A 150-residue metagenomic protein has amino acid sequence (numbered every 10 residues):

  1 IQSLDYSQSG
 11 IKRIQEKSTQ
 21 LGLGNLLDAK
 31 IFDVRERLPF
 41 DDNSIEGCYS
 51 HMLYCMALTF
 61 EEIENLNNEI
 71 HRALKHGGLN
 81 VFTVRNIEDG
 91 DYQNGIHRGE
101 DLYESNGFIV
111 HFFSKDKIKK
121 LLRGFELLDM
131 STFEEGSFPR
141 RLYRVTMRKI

Functional and structural regions predicted by a protein language model:
I1-E36: Class I SAM-dependent methyltransferase SAM/SAH-binding core
R35-C48: A short acidic, Gly/Pro-enriched loop at the edge of an enzyme's catalytic core that lines a small-molecule cofactor
E46-E61: A short SAM/SAH-binding and catalytic strip from SAM-dependent methyltransferases
E64-H76: A short glycine-rich, Lys/Arg-flanked "PGG" loop and its adjoining helix->strand segment in the class I
G77-V84: Conserved beta-strand signature within the Rossmann-like core of class I S-adenosyl-L-methionine
I87, D91-F108: Short, glycine-/aromatic-enriched active-site segment of Class I SAM-dependent methyltransferases
F108-F125: Short alpha-helix
S131-I150: Core SAM-dependent methyltransferase catalytic element
